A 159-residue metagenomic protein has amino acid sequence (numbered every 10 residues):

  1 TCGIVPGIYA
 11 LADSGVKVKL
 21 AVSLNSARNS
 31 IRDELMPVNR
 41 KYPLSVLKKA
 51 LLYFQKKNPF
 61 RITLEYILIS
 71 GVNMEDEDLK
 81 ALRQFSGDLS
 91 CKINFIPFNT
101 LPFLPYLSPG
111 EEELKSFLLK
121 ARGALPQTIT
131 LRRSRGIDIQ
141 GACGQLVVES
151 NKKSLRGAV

Functional and structural regions predicted by a protein language model:
T1-A124: Conserved AdoMet/S-adenosylmethionine-binding subsite of the radical SAM
G3, S134-R135: Short beta->alpha linker loops
F98, R133-S134: Proline- and acidic/polar-enriched loop/turn elements at helix boundaries
I129-L131: Generic structural signal for residues in well-ordered beta-strands
G136-V159: Radical SAM enzyme core and accessory elements
